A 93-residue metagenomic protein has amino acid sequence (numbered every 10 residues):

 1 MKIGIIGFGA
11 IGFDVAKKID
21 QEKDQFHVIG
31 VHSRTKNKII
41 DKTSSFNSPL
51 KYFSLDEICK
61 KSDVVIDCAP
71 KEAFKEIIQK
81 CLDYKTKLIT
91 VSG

Functional and structural regions predicted by a protein language model:
F8-G9: Glycine-rich Rossmann-fold phosphate-binding loop(s) that bind the pyrophosphate of adenine dinucleotide cofactors
G12-F13: N-terminal Rossmann-fold NAD(P) dinucleotide-binding loop
I19: Aromatic pocket-lining residues of Rossmann-like dinucleotide-binding sites
E22-S44: NAD(P)-binding Rossmann-fold cofactor-contacting core
S48-K61: Short acidic low-complexity segments
I66-P70, I77-G93: ADP-ribose/adenylate-binding Rossmann-like module
